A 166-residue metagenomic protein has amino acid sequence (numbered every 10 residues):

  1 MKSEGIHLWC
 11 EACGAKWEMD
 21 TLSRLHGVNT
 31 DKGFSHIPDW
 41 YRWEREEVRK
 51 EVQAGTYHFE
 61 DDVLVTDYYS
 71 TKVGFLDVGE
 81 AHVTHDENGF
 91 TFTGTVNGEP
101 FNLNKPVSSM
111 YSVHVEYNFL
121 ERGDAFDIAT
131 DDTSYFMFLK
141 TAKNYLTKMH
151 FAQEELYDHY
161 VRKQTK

Functional and structural regions predicted by a protein language model:
K2-T30: Cys/His-rich short segments
H7, K16, E87-T91, S134: Structural motif
L8-A12, F92, F126-T130: Generic recognition of long tandem-repeat/solenoid scaffolds
A15, N97-E99, T133-Y135: Short acidic/polar mixed-charge low-complexity motifs
L22, T95-N97, K140: Surface loops and adjacent helix of pleckstrin homology
L25-V83: Anionic N-terminal interaction surfaces
T71-H82, D86-G123: Phosphoinositide-binding peripheral membrane targeting modules
P106-K166: Acidic, Ser/Thr- and proline-rich intrinsically disordered linker/docking segments of eukaryotic scaffolds
